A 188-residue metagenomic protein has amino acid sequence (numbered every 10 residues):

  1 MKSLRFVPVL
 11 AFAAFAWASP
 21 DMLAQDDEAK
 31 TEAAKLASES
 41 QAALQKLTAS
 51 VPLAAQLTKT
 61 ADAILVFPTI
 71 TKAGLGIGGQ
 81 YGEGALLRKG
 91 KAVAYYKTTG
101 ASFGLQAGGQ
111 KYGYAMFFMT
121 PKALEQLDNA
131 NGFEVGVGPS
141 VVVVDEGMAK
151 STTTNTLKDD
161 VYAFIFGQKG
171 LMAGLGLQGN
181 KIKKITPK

Functional and structural regions predicted by a protein language model:
M1-P8: Bacterial N-terminal signal peptides that target proteins for export
V9-A11, T58: Residue-level detector of transmembrane insertion/anchoring sites
A13, A18-S19: N-terminal signal peptide c-region/cleavage motif recognized by signal peptidases
Q25-K188: Small-residue-enriched, tightly packed secondary-structure blocks
